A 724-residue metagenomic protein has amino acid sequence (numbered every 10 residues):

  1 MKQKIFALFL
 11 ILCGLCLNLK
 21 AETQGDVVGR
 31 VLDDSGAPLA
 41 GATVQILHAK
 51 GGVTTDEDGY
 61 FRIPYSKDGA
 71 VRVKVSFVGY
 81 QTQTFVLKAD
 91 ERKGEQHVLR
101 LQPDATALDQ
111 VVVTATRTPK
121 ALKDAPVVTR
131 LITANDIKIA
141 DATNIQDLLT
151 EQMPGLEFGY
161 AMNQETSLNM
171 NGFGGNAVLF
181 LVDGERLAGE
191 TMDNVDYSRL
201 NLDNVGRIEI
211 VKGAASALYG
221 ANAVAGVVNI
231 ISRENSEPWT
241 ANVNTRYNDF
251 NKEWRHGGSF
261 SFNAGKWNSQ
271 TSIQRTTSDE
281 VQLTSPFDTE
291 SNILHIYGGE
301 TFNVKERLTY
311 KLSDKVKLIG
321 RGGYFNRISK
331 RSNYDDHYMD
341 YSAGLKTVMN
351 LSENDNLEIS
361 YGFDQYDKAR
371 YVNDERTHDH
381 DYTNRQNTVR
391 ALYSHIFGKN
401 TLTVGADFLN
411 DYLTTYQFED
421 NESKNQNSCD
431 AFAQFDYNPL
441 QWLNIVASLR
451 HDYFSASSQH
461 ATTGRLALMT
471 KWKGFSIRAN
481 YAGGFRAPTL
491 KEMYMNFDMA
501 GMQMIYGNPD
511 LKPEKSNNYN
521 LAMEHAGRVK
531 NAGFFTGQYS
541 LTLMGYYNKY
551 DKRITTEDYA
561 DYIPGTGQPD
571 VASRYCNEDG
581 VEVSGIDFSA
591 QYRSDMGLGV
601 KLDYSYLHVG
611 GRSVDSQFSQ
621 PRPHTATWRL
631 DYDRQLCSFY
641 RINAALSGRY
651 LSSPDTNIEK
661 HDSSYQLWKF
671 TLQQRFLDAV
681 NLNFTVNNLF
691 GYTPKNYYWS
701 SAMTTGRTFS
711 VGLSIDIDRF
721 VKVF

Functional and structural regions predicted by a protein language model:
L8, G298, Y310-K311, A482 (+4 more regions): Conserved C-terminal beta-signal and adjacent last beta-strands/turns of outer-membrane beta-barrel proteins
L32-S35, A42-L47, K74-Y80, D90-K138 (+1 more regions): Short, acidic, small-residue-rich periplasmic hinge/interaction motif at the N-terminus of Gram-negative outer-membrane
F61-P64, F158, E185-K212: Short acidic/polar hinge/loop motifs at secondary-structure boundaries that mediate gating or recognition
E95-R100, I145-L149, Q164-N169, L181 (+4 more regions): N-terminal periplasmic accessory domains that precede and gate Gram-negative outer-membrane beta-barrel machines
T129, Q146-E185, G206: Extracytoplasmic beta-strand/coil segments of soluble accessory domains associated with Gram-negative outer-membrane
E237-W239, R246, S259-Y338: Periplasmic-side early beta-strands and strand-to-turn transitions of outer-membrane beta-barrels
W267, E358-R370, N410, K471-W472 (+3 more regions): Membrane-embedded beta-barrel scaffold of Gram-negative outer-membrane proteins
N438-I445, F535, S540, Y546-Y550 (+1 more regions): Gram-negative outer-membrane beta-barrel transporters
